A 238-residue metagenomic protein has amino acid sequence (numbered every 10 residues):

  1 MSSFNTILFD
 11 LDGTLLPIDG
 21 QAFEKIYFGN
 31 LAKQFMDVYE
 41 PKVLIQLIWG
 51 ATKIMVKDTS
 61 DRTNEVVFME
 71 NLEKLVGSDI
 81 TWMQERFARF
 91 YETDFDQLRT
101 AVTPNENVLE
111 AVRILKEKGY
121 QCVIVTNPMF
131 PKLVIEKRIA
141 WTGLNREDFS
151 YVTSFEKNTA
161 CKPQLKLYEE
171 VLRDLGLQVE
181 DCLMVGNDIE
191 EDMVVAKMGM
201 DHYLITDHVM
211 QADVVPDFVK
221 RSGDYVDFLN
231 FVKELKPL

Functional and structural regions predicted by a protein language model:
M1-I7, L109, R113-I114, M129-F130 (+1 more regions): Asp-based, Mg2+/Mn2+-dependent phosphohydrolase catalytic module
M1-L47: Active-site neighborhood of HAD-like aspartate-dependent phosphohydrolases
G20-F23, P104, V134-I135, Q164-L167: Residues at alpha-helix caps and immediate loop-helix transition turns in enzyme cores, especially N- and C-cap
E24-A32, I48-T52, M69, F87-F95 (+1 more regions): Hydrophobic alpha-helical core bundles mediating ligand binding, dimerization, or RNAP-core interactions
Q46-E92: A metal-dependent, Asp-based hydrolase signature
T63-V67, W82-E85, E92-V123, L165: Short, acidic loop-to-helix structural element flanking the phosphoryl-transfer center in phosphate-processing enzymes
L98-V102, P131, T159: Short, flexible loop segments at the rims of nucleotide/cofactor-binding pockets, characterized by
V125-N127: A cross-family glycoside hydrolase active-site/sugar-binding cleft signature
